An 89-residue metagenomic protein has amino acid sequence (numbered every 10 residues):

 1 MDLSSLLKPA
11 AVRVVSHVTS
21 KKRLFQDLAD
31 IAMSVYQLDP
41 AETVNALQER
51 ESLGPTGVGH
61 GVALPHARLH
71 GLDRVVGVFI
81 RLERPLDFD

Functional and structural regions predicted by a protein language model:
M1-D89: Cytosolic covalent-transfer regions centered on His/Cys nucleophiles that carry phosphoryl or persulfide groups
